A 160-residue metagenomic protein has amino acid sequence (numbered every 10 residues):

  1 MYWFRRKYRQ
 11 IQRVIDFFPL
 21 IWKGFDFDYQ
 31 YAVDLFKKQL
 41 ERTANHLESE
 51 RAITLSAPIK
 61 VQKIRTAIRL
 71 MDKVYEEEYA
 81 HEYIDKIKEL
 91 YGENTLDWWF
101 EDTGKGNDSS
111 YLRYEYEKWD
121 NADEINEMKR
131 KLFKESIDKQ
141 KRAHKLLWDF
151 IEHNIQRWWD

Functional and structural regions predicted by a protein language model:
M1-N154: Long, non-globular targeting/processing and low-complexity regions
